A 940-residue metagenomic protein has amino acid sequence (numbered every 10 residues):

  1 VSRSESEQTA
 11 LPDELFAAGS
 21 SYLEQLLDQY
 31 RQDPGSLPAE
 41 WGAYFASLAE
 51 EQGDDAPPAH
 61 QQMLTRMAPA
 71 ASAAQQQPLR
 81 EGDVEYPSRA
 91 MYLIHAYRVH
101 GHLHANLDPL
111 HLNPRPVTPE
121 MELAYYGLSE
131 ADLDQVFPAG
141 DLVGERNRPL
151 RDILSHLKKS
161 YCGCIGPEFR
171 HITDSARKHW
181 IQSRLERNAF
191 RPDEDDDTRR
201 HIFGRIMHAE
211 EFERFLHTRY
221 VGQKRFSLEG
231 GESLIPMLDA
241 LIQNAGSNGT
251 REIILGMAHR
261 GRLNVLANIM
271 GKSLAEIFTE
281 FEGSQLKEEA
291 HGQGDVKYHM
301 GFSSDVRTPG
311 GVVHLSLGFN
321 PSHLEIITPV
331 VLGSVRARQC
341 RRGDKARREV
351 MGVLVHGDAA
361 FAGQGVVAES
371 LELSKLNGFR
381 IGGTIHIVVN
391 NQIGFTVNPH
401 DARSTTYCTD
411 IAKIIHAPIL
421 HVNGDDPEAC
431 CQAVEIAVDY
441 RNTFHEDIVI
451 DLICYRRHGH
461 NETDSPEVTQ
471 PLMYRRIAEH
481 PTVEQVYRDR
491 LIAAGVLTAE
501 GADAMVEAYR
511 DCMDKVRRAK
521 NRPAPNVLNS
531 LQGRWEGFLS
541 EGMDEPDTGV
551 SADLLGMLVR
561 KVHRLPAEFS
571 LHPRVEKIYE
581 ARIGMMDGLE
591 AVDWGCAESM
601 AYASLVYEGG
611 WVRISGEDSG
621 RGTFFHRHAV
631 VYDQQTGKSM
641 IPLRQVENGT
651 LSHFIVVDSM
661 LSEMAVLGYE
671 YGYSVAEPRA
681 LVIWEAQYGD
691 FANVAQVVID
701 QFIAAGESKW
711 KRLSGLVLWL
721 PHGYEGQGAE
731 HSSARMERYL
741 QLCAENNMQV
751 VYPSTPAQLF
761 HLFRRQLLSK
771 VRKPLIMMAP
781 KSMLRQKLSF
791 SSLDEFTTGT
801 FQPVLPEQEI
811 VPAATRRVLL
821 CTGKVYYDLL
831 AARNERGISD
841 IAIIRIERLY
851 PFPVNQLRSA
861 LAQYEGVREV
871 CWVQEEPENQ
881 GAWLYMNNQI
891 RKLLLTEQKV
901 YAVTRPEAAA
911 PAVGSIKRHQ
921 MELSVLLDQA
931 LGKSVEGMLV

Functional and structural regions predicted by a protein language model:
S2-E7, L15-F16, E50, I381-L497 (+4 more regions): Thiamine diphosphate
S2-V367, L371-I385, N390-S404, D410 (+11 more regions): Conserved internal helical-beta-strand scaffold that buttresses enzyme catalytic cores
E369, A601, V698, L762-R765 (+3 more regions): A short acidic, amphipathic alpha-helical/loop segment
